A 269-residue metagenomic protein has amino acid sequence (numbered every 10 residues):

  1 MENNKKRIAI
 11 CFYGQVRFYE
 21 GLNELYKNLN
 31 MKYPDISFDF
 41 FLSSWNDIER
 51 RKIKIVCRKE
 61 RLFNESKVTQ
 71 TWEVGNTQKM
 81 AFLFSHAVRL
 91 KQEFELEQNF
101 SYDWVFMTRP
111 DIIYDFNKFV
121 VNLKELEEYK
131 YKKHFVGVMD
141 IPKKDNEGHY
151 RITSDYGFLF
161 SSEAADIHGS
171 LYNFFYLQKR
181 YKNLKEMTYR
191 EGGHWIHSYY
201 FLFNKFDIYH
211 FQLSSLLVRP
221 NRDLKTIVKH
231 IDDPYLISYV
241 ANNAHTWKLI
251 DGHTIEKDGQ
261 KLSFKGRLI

Functional and structural regions predicted by a protein language model:
M1-I269: ER/Golgi luminal nucleotide-sugar-dependent glycosyltransferases, focusing on the catalytic module
